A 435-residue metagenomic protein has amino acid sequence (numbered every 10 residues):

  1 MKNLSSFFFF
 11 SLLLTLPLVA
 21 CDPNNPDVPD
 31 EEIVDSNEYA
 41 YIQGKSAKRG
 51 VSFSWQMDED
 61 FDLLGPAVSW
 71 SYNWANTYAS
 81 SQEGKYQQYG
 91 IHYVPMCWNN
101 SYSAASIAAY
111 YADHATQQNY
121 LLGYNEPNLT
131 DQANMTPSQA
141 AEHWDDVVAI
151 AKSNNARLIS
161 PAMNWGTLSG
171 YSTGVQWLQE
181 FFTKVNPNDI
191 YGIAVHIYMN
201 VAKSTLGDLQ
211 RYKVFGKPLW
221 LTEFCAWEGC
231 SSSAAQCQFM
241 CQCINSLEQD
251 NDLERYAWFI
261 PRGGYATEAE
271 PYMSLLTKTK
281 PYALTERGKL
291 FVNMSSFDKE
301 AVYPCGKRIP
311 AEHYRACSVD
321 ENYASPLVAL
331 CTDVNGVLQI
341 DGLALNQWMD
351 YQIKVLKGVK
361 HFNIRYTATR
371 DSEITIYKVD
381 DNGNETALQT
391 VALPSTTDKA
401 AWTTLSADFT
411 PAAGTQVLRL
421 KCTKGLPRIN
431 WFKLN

Functional and structural regions predicted by a protein language model:
M1-F8: Bacterial N-terminal signal peptides that target proteins for export
F9-P17: Bacterial N-terminal signal peptides
L16-G44: Bacterial Sec-dependent N-terminal signal peptides
A47-Q118: N-terminal carbohydrate-binding/catalytic regions of secreted carbohydrate-active enzymes
S71, A235-E300: Substrate-binding cleft of secreted/luminal carbohydrate-active enzymes
P95, N125, V175-E228, F259: Aromatic- and acid-rich polysaccharide-binding/catalytic face of secreted or lumenal carbohydrate-active enzymes
H114-P137, L158-L168, N188-N200, L221 (+1 more regions): Active-site groove signature of glycoside hydrolases
F297-N435: Extracytoplasmic
